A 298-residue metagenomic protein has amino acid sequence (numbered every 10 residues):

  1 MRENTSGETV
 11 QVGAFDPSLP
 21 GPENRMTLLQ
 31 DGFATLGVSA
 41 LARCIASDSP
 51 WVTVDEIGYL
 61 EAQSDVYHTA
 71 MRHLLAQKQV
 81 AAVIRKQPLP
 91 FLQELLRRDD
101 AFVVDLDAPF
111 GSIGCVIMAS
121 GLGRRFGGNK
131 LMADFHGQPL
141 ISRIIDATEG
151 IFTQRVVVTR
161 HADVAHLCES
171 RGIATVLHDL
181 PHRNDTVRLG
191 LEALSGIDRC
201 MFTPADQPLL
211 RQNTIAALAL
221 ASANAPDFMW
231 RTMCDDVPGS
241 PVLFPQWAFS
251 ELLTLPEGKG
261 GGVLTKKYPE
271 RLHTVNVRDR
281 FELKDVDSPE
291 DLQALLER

Functional and structural regions predicted by a protein language model:
M1-L28: N-terminal phosphate/diphosphate-binding loop that engages ATP/GTP or pyrophosphate donors across diverse enzyme folds
G21-I57, E61-Q63, Q212, A217-L218: Internal catalytic-core helix/loop-beta-alpha segment that presents or stabilizes conserved functional determinants
A42-I45, S49, I57-G111: Replace "adjacent to P-loop NTPase cores in ATP/GTP-dependent enzymes" with "adjacent to NTP-binding cores
Q93-F102, P238-Y268: Short, glycine-/small-residue-rich phosphate/pyrophosphate-handling segment
G111-R160: N-terminal glycine-rich phosphate-binding loop and ensuing alpha1 helix
S142-M201, N213: Conserved N-terminal catalytic core of the sugar/cofactor nucleotidyltransferase
L180-L253: Conserved beta-loop-beta/alpha segment of the NTase-like Rossmann-fold superfamily that binds/positions NTPs
S250-R298: Conserved alpha/beta core of the MobA/IspD/sugar-nucleotide pyrophosphorylase nucleotidyltransferase superfamily
